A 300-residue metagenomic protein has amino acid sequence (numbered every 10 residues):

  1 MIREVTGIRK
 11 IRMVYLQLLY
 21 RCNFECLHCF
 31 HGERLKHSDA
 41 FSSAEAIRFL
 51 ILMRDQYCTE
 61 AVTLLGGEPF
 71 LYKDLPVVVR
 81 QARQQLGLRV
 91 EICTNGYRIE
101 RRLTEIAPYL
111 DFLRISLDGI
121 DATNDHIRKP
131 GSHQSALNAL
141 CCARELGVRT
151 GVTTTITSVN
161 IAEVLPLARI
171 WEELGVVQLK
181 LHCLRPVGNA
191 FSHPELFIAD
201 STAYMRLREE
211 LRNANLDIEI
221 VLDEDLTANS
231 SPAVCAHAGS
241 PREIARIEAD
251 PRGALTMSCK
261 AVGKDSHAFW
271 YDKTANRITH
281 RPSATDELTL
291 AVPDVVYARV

Functional and structural regions predicted by a protein language model:
M1-V5, R9-R12, A254-V300: Flexible mid-to-C-terminal extensions adjoining Fe-S/redox cofactors in radical SAM and related proteins
T6-A44, Y57: Canonical Radical SAM [4Fe-4S] cluster-binding loop centered on the CxxxCxxC motif and its immediate flanking residues
R12, E60, E243: Exposed loop/turn and edge beta-strand positions of beta-sandwich/beta-sheet ligand-binding modules
M13, Q17, F30, T63 (+3 more regions): Conserved beta-strand segments that form the floor/walls of ligand-binding pockets within enzyme and binding domains
G32-K36, I120-A122, P186-N189: A short, flexible beta-alpha/helix-coil linker loop
A40, A44-L64, Y72-C183: Radical SAM/AdoMet-radical enzyme domain recognition
Y109, S116, H126-I244, A249-T256 (+1 more regions): Radical SAM enzyme [4Fe-4S]-AdoMet core and its adjacent flexible, acidic and glycine-rich loops/tails across
